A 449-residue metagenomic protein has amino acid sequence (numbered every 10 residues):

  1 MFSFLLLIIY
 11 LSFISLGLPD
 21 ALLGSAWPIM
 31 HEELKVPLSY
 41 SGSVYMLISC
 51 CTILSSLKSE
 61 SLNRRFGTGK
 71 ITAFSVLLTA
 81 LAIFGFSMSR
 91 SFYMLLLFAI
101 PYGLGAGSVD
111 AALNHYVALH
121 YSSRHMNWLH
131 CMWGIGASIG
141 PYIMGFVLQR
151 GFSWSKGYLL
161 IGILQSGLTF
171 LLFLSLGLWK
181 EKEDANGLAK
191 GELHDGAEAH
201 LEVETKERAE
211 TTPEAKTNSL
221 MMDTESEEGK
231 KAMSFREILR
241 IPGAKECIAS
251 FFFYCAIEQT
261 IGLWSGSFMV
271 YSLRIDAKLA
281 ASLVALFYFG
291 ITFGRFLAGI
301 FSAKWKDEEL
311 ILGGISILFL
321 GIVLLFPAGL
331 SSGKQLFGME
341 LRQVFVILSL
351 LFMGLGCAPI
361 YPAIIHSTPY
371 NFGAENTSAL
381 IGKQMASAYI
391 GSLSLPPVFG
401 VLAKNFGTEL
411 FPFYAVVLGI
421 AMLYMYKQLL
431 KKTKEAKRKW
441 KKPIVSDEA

Functional and structural regions predicted by a protein language model:
L23-G24, I241-A285, F289: Extracytoplasmic gate region of multi-pass secondary transporters
K35, G67, M88-Y93, R274 (+3 more regions): Helix-breaking motifs and short loop linkers at transmembrane-helix boundaries and internal kinks in secondary membrane
L54-Y93: Conserved MFS/SLC helix-loop-helix module at the cytosolic interface between two early adjacent transmembrane helices
S55-G67, G294-D307, A403-K404: Helix-to-loop junctions at the C-terminal end of transmembrane segments in multipass secondary transporters
F98-M132: Cytoplasmic helix-loop-helix junction between adjacent transmembrane helices in 12-TM secondary transporters
L129-E183: Helix-loop-helix hairpin linking two adjacent transmembrane segments in secondary transporters
E308-I364: C-terminal transmembrane helical hairpin of 12-TM major facilitator-type secondary transporters
N371-T408: A late C-terminal transmembrane helix in Major Facilitator Superfamily
